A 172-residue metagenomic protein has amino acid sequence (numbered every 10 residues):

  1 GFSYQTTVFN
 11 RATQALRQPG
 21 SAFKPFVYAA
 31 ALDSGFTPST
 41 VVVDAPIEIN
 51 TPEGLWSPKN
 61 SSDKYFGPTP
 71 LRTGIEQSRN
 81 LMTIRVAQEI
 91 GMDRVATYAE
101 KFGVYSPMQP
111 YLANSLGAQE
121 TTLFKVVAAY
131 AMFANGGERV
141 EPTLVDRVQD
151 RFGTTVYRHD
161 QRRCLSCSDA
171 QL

Functional and structural regions predicted by a protein language model:
F2-A12, Q18, F23, E76-Q77 (+1 more regions): A penicillin-recognizing enzyme superfamily signal
F2-T6, L32, S39, G103-M108: Proteins synthesized as precursors that undergo proteolytic processing into mature forms
Q5-F26, P38-D44, T69, A113: Short active-site loop at a secondary-structure junction that contains or immediately precedes the catalytic residue(s)
K24-A31, G74, A99, A129: Residue-level preference for non-acidic, small/hydrophobic
A30-S34, E89, M132-G136: Active-site catalytic microenvironments for nucleophilic, acid-base chemistry
F36-V95, Y111, R139, R151-L172: Conserved catalytic neighborhood of penicillin-recognizing serine enzymes
L55-N60, G91-A128, L144: Mid-domain, small-residue-enriched loop/turn segments at the edges of structured enzyme/sensor domains
